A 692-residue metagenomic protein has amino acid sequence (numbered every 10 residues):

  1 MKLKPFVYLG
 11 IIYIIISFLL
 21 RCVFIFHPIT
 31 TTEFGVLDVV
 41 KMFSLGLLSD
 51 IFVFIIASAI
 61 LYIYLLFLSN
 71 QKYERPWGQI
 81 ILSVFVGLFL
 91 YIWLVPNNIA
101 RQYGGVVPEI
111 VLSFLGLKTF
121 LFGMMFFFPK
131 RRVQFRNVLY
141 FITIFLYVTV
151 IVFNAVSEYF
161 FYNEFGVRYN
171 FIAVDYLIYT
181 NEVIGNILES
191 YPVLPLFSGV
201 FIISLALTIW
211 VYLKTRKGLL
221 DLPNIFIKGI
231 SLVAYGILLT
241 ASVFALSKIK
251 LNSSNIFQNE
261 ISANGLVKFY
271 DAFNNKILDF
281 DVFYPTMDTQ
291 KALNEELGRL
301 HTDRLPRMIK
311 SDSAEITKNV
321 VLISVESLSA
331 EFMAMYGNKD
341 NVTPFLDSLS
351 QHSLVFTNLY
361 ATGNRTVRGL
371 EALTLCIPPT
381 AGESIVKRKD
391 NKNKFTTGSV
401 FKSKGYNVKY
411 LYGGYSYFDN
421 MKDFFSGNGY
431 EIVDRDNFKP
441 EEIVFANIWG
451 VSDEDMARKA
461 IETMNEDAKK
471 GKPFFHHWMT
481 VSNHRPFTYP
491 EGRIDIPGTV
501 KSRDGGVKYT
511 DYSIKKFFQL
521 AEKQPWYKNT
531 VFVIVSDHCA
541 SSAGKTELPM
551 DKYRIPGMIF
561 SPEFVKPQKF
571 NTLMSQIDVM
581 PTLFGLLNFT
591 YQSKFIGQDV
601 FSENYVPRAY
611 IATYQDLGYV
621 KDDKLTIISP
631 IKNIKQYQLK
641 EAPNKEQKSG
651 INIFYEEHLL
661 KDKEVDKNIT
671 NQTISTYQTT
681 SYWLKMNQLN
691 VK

Functional and structural regions predicted by a protein language model:
M1-N275: Transmembrane and membrane-interface helices of multi-pass, inner-membrane envelope-modifying transferases
K2, E182, P192, G265-K268 (+6 more regions): Exposed alpha-helical structural elements
F6-L9, Y73, G471, Y682 (+1 more regions): N-terminal, cleavable Sec-dependent signal peptides of secreted/periplasmic/extracellular proteins
F26-E33, C376, G471, E603 (+1 more regions): Short loop/turn hinge sites at secondary-structure boundaries
G46, N186, L213, A272 (+7 more regions): Residues that form generic nucleotide/phosphate-binding pockets
A100-E109, L115, F126-R132, V565-K692: Membrane-interface soluble catalytic domains
F244-F595, S602-Q615: Soluble catalytic regions of membrane-associated enzymes that act on cell-envelope and secretory-pathway components
